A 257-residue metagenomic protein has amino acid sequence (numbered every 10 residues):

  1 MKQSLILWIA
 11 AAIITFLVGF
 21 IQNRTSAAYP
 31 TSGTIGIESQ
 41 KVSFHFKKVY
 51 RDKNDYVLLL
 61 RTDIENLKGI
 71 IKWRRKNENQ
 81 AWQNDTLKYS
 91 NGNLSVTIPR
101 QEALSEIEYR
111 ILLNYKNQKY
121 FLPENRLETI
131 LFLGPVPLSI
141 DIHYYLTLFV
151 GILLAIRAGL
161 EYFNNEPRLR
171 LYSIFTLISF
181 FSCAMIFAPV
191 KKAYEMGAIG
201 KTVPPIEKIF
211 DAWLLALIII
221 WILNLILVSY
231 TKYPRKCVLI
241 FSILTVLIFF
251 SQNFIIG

Functional and structural regions predicted by a protein language model:
M1-A155, G159-P167, F175, C183 (+2 more regions): Glycan-association/targeting regions that enable binding to alpha-glucans and other polysaccharides
E166-G257: Alpha-helical transmembrane segments forming the membrane-embedded cores of inner-membrane proteins across
